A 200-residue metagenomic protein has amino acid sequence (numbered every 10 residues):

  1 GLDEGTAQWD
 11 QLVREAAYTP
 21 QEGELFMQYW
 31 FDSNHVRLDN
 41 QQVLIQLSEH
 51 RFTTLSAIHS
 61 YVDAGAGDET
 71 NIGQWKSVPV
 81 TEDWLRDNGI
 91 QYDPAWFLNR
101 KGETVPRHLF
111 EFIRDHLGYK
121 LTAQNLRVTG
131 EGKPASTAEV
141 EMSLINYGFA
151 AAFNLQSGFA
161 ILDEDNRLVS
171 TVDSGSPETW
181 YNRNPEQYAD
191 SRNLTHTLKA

Functional and structural regions predicted by a protein language model:
G1-L85: Catalytic-core regions of glycoside hydrolase
H108-T122: Proline/serine/threonine-rich low-complexity linkers at boundaries of modular beta-sandwich domains
N125-K133: Short beta-strand segments of immunoglobulin-like
S136-V140: Structural beta-strand segments of beta-rich domains
L144-A151: Short amphipathic, basic-aromatic surface patches that mediate peripheral association with negatively charged
A151-G158: Short coil-to-beta strand junction motifs in C2/discoidin
F159-D163: Conserved aromatic beta-strand anchor motif in extracellular beta-sandwich/beta-rich domains
S170-A200: A beta-strand/beta-hairpin structural motif
